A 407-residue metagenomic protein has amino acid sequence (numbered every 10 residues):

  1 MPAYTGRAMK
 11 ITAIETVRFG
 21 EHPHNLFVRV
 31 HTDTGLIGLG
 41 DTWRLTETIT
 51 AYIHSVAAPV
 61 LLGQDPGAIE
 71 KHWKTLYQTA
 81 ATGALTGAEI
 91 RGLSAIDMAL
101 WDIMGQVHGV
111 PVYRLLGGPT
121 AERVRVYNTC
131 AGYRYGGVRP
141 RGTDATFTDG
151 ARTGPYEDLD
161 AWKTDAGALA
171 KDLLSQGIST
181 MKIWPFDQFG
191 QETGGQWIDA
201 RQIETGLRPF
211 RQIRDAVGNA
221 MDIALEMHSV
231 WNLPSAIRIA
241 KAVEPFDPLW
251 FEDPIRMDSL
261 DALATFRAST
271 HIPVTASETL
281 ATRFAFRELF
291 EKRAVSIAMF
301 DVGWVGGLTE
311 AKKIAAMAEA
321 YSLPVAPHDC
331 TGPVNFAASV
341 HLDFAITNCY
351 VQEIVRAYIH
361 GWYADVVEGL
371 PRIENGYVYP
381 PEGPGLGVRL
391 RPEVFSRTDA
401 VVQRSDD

Functional and structural regions predicted by a protein language model:
P2-W43, A357-A364, S405: Structured beta-strand/loop patches that form or line metal/cofactor-binding pockets in enzymes
I11, G35, A57, I96 (+8 more regions): Conserved, mostly hydrophobic/aromatic
V30-H31, A51, S55-A57, K71 (+4 more regions): Shared catalytic-loop signature of beta/alpha-barrel
H31-H108, R114: Metal- or metallocofactor-binding catalytic centers and their adjacent structured scaffolds across diverse enzyme
T42, L93, W184, Q202 (+6 more regions): Glycine- and other small-residue-rich loops at beta-strand/loop junctions that grip anionic moieties
P111, R125, D222, P273 (+1 more regions): Proline-centered loop/turn at the N-terminus of a beta-strand
R123, N128-T265, S269: Metal-dependent enolase-superfamily TIM-barrel catalytic cores that perform enediolate-based chemistry
G361-D407: C-terminal extensions of enzymes
